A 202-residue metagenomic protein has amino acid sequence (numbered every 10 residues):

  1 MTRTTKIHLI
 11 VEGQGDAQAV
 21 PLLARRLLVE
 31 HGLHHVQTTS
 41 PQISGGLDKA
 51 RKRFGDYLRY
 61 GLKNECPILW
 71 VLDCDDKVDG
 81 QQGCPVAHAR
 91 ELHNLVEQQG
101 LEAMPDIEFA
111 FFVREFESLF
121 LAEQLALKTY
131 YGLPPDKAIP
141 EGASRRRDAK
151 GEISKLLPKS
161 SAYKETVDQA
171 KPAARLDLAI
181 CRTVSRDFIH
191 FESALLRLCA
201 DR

Functional and structural regions predicted by a protein language model:
M1-I7, A17-P41, D48-R202: C-terminal accessory helical subdomains adjacent to catalytic cores in phosphodiester- and nucleotide-handling enzymes
E12-G15: Helix N-cap/beta->alpha junction signal
